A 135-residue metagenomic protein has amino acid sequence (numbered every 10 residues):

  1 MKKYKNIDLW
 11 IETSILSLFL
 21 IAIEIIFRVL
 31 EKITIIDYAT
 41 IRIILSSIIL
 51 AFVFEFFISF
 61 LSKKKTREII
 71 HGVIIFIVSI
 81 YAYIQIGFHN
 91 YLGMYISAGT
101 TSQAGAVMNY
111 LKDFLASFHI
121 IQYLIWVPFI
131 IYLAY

Functional and structural regions predicted by a protein language model:
K2-Y135: Transmembrane and membrane-interface helices of multi-pass, inner-membrane envelope-modifying transferases
